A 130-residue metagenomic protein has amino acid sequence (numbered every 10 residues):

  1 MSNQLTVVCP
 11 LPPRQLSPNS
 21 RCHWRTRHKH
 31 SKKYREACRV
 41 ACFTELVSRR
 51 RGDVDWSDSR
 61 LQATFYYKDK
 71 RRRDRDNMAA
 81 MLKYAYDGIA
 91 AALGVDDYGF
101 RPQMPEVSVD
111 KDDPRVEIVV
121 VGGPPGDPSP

Functional and structural regions predicted by a protein language model:
M1-P130: Catalytic phosphate/metal-binding cores of nucleic-acid and nucleotide-processing enzymes, i.e., regions that mediate
